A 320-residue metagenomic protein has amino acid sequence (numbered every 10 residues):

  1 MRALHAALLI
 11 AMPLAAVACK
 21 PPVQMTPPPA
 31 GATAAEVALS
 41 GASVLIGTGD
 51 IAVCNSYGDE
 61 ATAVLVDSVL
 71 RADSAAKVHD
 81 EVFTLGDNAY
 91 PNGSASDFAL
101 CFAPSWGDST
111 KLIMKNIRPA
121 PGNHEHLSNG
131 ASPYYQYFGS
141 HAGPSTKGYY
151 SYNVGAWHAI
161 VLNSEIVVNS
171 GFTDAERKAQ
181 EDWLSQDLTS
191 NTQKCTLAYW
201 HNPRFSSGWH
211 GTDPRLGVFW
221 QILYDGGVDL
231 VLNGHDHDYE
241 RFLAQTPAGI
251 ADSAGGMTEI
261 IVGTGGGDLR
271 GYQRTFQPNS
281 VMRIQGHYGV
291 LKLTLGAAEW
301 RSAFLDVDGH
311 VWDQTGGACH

Functional and structural regions predicted by a protein language model:
M1-L8: Bacterial N-terminal signal peptides that target proteins for export
A15-A18: C-terminal motif of bacterial Sec signal peptides marking the signal peptidase cleavage site
P21-F98, Q186, S206-S207: N-terminal active-site segment of His-dependent metallophosphoesterases
L45-G47, V82-T84, P119-A120, A198 (+1 more regions): Residue-level marker for buried hydrophobic side chains located in beta-strands that build the well-ordered beta-sheet
D50, G86-D87, G122-N123, L162 (+2 more regions): Active-site glycine-centered loops adjacent to acidic/histidine catalytic or metal-binding residues that shape
V64-D67, Y90-C195, G211, R215-D225 (+2 more regions): Extended active-site neighborhood of metal-dependent phosphoesterases/phosphodiesterases
N191-S207: Short acidic, glycine-rich surface-loop motifs adjacent to enzyme active sites
A303-W312: Short, solvent-exposed aromatic-acidic interface loops
